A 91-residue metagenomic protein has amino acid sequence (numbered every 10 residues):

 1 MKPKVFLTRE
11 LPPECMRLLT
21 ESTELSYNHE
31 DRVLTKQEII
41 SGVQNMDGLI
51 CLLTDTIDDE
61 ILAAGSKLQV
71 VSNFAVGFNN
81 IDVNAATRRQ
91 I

Functional and structural regions predicted by a protein language model:
M1-M46: N-terminal glycine-/charge-rich "phosphate-binding" loop or analogous flexible N-terminal tail
M46-I91: Phosphate/diphosphate ligand-binding glycine-rich loop within oxidoreductases
